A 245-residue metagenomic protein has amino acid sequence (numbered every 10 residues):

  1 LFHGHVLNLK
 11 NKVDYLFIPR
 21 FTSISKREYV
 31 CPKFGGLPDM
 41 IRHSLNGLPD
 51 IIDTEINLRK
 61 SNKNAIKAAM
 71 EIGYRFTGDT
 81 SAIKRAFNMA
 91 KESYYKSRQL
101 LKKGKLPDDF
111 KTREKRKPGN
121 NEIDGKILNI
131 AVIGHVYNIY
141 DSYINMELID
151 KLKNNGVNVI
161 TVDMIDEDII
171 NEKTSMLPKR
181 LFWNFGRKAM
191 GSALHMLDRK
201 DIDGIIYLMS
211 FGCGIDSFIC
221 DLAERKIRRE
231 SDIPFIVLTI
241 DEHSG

Functional and structural regions predicted by a protein language model:
L1-G245: An N-terminal assembly and electron-transfer interface module characteristic of large anaerobic redox and radical
